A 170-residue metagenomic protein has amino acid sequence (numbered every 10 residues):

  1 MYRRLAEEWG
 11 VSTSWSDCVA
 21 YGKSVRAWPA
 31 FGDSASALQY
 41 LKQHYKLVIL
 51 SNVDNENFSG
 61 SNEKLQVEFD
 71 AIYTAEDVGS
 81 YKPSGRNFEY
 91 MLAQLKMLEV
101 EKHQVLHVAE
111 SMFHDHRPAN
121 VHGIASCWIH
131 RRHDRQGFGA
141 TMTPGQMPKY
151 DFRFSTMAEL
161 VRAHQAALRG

Functional and structural regions predicted by a protein language model:
M1-V19: A metal-dependent, Asp-based hydrolase signature
R4, E8, Y40, Q94: Solvent-exposed, charged/polar functional surfaces in cytosolic regulatory/catalytic domains
T13, Q39, K46-G170: Asp-based, Mg2+/Mn2+-dependent phosphohydrolase catalytic module
V19-W28: Surface-exposed cleft-lining segments at the edges of enzyme active sites
G22, Y40-K42: Glycine-rich active-site/cofactor-binding loop and its immediate structural neighborhood
P29-S36: A short, well-structured juxtamembrane/interface segment
